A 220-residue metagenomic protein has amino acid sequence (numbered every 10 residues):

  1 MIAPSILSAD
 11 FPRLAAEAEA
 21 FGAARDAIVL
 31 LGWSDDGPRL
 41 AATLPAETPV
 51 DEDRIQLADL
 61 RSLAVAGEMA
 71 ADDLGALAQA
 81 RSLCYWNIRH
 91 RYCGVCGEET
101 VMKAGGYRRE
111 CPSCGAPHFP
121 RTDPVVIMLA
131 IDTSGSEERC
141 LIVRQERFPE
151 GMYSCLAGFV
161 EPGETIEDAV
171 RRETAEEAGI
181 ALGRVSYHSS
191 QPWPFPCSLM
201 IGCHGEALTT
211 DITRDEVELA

Functional and structural regions predicted by a protein language model:
M1-A20: Short Lys/Arg-enriched alpha/beta "domain-start" segment
L7, F148, P192: Short, glycine-/Ser/Thr-/acidic-enriched flexible segments
F21-M69, V160-A220: Unchanged
G67-Y85: Short, charged surface segments at domain edges that flank catalytic/cofactor-binding sites
Q79-I131: Cys/His-rich short segments
R89, P124, S136, P149 (+2 more regions): A generic structural signal for well-ordered coil/turn residues at beta-strand boundaries that shape enzyme active-site
G105, T122-D123, S154, C197-S198 (+1 more regions): Short glycine/proline-enriched turns and hinge-like loops at secondary-structure junctions
R109-S154, F159, A181-L182, S186 (+1 more regions): N-terminal strand-loop-strand
